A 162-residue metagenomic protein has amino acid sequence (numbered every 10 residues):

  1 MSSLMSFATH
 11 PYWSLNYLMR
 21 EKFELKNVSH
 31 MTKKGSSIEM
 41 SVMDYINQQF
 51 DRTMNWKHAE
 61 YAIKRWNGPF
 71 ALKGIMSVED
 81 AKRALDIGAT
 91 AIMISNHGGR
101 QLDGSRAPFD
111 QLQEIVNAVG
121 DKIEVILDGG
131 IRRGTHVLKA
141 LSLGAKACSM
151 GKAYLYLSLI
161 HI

Functional and structural regions predicted by a protein language model:
M1-D86, G98-Q101, D110: Active-site entrance/lid segments in N-terminal catalytic domains of soluble metabolic enzymes
T53, L72-V78, S105, E124-V137: Glycine-rich beta-to-alpha transition loops that act as phosphate-gripper elements at the mouths of alpha/beta enzyme
W66-P69, A89-T90, D121-I123, K146: Short, well-ordered coil/turn segments that N-cap beta-strands
F70-L72, M93-I94, V125-G129, C148-M150: Hydrophobic faces of well-ordered beta-strands that scaffold small-molecule active sites in alpha/beta enzyme cores
V78-I87, I131-A145: Catalytic cores of alpha/beta
N96-D103, S158: Glycine-rich, proline-tolerant flexible connector loops at the mouths of alpha/beta enzymes
L112-Q113, N117-G120, E124-V125, G129-R132 (+2 more regions): Extended C-terminal subregions enriched in glycine
I160-I162: Conserved small/polar residues in nucleotide/adenosyl-binding loops
